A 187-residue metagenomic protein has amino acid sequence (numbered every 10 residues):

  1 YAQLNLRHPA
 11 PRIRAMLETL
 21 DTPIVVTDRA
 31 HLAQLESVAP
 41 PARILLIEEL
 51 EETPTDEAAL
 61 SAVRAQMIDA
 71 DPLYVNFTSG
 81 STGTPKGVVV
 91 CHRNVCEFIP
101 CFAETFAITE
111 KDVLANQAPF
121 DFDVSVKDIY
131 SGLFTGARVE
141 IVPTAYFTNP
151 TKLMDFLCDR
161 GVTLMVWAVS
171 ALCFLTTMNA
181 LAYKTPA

Functional and structural regions predicted by a protein language model:
Y1-C96, E104-A107, G136: Carrier-protein-dependent adenylate-forming modules in NRPS/ANL systems
N5-R7, E48-E49, A118, S125 (+3 more regions): Histidine-centered beta-alpha loop that forms part of the nucleotide-sugar donor binding/catalytic region in diverse
I13, D21-T22, K111, C158 (+2 more regions): Local beta-strand N-terminus motif with an aromatic residue
A15, Q34, S131, D155-F156 (+1 more regions): Well-formed, non-transmembrane alpha-helical positions, independent of function
R29-A33, A118-D121, A145-Y146, V162-A182 (+1 more regions): Adenylate-forming
A70, D112, A118: Nucleotide donor/acceptor-binding cores
K86-A115, D123-L164, M178: Conserved AMP-binding/adenylation subdomain of ANL enzymes
